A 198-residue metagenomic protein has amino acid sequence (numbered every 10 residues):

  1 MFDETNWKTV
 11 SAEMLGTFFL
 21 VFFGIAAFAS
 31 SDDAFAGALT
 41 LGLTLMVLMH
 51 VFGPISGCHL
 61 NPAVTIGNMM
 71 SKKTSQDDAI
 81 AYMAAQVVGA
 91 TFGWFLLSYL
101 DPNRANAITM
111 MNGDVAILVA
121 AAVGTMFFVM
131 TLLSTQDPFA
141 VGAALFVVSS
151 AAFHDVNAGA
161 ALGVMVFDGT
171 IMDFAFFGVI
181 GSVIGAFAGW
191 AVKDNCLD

Functional and structural regions predicted by a protein language model:
M1-D198: Membrane-interface helix-loop junctions and terminal tails of multi-pass membrane proteins
